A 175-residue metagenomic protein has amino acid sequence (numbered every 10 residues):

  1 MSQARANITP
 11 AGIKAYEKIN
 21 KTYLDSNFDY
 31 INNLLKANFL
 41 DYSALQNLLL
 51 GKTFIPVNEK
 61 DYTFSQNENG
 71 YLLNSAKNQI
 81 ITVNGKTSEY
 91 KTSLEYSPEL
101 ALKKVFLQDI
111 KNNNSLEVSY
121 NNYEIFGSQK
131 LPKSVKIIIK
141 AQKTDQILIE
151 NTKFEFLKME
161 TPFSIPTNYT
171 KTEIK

Functional and structural regions predicted by a protein language model:
M1-Y42: An acidic-aromatic
R5, I174-K175: Short, solvent-exposed mixed-charge patches
F28, L35, A44, K158 (+2 more regions): Solvent-exposed, flexible loop/coil residues
Y30-L34, F39, T53-F54, N122 (+3 more regions): Residue-level preference for alpha-helix termini and adjacent loops
N33-N78: Hydrophobic, well-structured mid-protein blocks that either form specific transmembrane helices
T63-T167, I174: Gly/Pro-enriched, hydrophobic low-complexity segments that function as extracytoplasmic propeptides/linkers
